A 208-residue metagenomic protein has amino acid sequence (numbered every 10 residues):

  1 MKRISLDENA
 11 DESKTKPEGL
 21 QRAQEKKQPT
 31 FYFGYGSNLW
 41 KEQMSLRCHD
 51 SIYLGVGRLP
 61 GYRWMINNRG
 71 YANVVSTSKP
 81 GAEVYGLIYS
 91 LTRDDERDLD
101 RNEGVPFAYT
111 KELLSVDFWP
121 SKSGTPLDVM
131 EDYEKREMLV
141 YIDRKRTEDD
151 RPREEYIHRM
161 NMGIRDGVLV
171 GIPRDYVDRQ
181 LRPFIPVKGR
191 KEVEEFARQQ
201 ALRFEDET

Functional and structural regions predicted by a protein language model:
M1-T208: Glycine-aromatic micro-motifs
